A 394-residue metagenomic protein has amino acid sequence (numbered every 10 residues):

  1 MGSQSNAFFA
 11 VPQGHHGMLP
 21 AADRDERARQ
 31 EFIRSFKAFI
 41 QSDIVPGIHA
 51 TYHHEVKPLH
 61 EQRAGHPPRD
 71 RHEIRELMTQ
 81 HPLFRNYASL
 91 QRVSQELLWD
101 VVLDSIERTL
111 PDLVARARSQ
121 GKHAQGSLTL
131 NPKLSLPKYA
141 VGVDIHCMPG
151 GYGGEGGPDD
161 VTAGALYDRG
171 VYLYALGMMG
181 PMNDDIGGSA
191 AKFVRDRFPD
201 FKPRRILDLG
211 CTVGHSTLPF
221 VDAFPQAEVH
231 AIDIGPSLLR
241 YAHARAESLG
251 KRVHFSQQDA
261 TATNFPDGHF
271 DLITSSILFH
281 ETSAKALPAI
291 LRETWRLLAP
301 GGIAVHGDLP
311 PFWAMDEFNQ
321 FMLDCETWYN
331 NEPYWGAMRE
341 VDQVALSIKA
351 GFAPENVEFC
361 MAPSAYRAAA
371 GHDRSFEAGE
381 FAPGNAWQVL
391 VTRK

Functional and structural regions predicted by a protein language model:
F9, G14, M18, A22 (+5 more regions): N-terminal auxiliary segments of SAM/dcSAM-dependent transferases
L166, G180-K202: Conserved alpha-helix/loop element of class I SAM-dependent methyltransferases that forms part of the SAM/SAH-binding
K202-T212: Conserved class I S-adenosyl-L-methionine
L207, T217-A262: Class I SAM-dependent methyltransferase SAM/SAH-binding core
T261-I273: A short acidic, Gly/Pro-enriched loop at the edge of an enzyme's catalytic core that lines a small-molecule cofactor
P288-P300: A short glycine-rich, Lys/Arg-flanked "PGG" loop and its adjoining helix->strand segment in the class I
V305-A369: C-terminal alpha-helical "lid/dimerization" subdomain adjacent to the S-adenosyl-L-methionine
A350-N356, P363-K394: Core SAM-dependent methyltransferase catalytic element
